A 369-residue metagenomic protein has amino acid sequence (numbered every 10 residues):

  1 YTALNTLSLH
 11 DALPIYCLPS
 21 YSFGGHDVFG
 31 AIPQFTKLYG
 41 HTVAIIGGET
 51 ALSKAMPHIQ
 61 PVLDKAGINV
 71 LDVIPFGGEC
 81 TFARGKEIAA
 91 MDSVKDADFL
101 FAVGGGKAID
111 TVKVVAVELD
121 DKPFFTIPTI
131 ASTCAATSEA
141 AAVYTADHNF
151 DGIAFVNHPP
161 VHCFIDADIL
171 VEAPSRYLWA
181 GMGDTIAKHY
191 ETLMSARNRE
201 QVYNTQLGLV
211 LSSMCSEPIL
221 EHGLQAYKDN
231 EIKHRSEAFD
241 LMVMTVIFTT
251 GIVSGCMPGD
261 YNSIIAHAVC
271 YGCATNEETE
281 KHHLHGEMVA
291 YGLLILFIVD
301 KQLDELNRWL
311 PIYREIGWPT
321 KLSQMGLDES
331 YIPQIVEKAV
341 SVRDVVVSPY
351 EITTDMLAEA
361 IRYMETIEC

Functional and structural regions predicted by a protein language model:
Y1-D11: Single conserved hydrophobic/aromatic residue that forms the stacking wall/gate of nucleotide- or nucleobase-binding
A12-D98, L322: ATP/NTP phosphate-donor binding region
S20, E118-L211: A glycine/threonine-rich phosphate-anchoring loop and its flanking beta-alpha core in nucleotide/phosphate-binding
F29, L52-M56, K107-V114, C134-T137 (+1 more regions): Short glycine/serine/threonine-rich phosphate/pyrophosphate-binding segments that cradle anionic phosphate groups
D92-V115, L119-I130: A short, small-residue-rich loop immediately preceding and capping a beta-strand
Q201-I312: Active-site segments that bind and position negatively charged phosphate/pyrophosphate groups
Q302-C369: C-terminal charged capping/lid subdomain of soluble metabolic enzymes
